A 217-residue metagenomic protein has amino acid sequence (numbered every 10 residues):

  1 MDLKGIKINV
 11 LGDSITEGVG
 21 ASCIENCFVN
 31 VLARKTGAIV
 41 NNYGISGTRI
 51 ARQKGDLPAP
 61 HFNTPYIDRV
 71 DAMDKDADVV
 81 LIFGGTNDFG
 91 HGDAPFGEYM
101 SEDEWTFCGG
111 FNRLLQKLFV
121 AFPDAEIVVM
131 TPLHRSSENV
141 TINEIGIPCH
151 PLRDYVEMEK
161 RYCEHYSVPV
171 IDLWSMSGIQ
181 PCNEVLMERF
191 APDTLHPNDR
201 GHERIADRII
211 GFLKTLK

Functional and structural regions predicted by a protein language model:
D2, K7-N9, I15-W105, G109: Conserved SGNH/GDSL esterase-like catalytic core that processes O-acyl groups on lipids and polysaccharides
G12-D13, N198: Conserved G/P- and acidic residue-centered "switch" motifs that form tight phosphate/ATP-binding loops in soluble
N63-K217: Alpha-helical cap/lid subdomain in secreted, periplasmic, or secretory-pathway luminal O-acyl-processing enzymes
